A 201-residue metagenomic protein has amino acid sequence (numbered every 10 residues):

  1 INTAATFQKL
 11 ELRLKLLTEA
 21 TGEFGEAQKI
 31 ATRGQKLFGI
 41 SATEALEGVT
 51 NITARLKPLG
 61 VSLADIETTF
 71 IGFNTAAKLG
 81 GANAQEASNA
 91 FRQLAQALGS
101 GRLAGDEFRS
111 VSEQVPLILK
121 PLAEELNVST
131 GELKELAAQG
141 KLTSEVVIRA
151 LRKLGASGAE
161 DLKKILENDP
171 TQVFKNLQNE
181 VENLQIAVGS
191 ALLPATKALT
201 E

Functional and structural regions predicted by a protein language model:
I1-F38, G48-P58, D65-L79, N89-A138 (+4 more regions): Small-residue helix-packing and pore-constriction motifs in hydrophobic alpha-helices
A42: A glycine-rich, hydrophobic loop/mini-helix early in the fold
E167, T171, K175, E182 (+3 more regions): Non-membrane, extended amphipathic alpha-helical rods used for dimerization/oligomeric scaffolding, tethering
